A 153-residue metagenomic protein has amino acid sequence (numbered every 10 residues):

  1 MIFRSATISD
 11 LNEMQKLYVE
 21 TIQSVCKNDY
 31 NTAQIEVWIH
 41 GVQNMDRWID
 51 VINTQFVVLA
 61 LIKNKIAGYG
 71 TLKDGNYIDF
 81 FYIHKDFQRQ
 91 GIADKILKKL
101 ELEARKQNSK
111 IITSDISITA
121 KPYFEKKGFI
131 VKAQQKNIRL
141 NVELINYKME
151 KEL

Functional and structural regions predicted by a protein language model:
M1-N12, K151: Conserved N-terminal entry element of GNAT/NAT acetyltransferase domains
I8, K16-D86, L97-K99, T119 (+2 more regions): Acetyl-CoA-dependent GNAT
G91: Conserved G/P- and acidic residue-centered "switch" motifs that form tight phosphate/ATP-binding loops in soluble
A104-S117: Conserved GNAT acetyl-CoA-binding A-motif
T113-D115, I130-K148: Conserved catalytic-core motifs of GNAT/GCN5-like acyltransferases
F124-E125, F129: Conserved active-site tyrosine of GNAT-family acetyltransferases
